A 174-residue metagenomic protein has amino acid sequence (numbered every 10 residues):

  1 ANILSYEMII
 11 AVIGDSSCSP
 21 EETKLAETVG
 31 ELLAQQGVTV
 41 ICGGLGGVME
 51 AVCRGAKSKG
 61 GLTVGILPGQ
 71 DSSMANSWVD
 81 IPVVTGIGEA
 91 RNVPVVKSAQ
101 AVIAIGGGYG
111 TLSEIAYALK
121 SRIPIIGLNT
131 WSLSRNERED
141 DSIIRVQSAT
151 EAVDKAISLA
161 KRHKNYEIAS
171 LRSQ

Functional and structural regions predicted by a protein language model:
A1-L4, R172-Q174: A cross-taxon signal for low-complexity, glycine/charged-rich
N2-V64: Glycine-rich beta-alpha loop segments
K24, G46-S121, N129-S132: Acidic/glycine-enriched connector segments
P82-G86, L128, I143-A152: Short acidic-hydrophobic, aromatic-tinged amphipathic segments that line or gate anion-handling sites
K97, A101-V102, V146-Y166: A charged, well-structured terminal subsegment
E137-S142: Acidic, glycine-centered active-site loop in nucleotide-sugar glycosyltransferases
